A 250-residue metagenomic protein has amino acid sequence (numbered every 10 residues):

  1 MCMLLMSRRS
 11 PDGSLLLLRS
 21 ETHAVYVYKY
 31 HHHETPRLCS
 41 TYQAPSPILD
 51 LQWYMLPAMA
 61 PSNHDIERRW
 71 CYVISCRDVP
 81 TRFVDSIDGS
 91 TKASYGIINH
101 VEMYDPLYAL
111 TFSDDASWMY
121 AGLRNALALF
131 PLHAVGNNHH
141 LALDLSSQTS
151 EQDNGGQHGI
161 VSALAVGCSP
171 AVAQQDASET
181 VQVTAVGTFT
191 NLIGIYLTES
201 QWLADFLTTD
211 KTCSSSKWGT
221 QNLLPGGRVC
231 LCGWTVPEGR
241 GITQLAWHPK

Functional and structural regions predicted by a protein language model:
M1, E34-P47, D88-A109, L129-V172 (+1 more regions): Inter-blade linker and blade-boundary elements of WD-repeat/beta-propeller domains
M1-H23: Beta-strand-rich domains and repeat architectures in extracellular enzymes and scaffolds, especially beta-propellers
S7-G13, Q52-R69, A109-A116, A165-V181 (+1 more regions): Loop/turn segments within WD40 beta-propeller blades
L16-Q43: Beta-propeller domains
L16-S20, Y72-C76, M119-G122, T184-G187 (+1 more regions): Conserved beta-strand element within WD40/beta-propeller blades
E21, R77, R124, L132 (+3 more regions): Short loop/turn segments immediately following the C-termini of beta-strands
V25-H31, T81-D85, L127-H133, I193-T198: WD40-repeat beta-propellers
Q43-L49, W53-F112, A116-P131: A generic tandem-repeat structural signature
